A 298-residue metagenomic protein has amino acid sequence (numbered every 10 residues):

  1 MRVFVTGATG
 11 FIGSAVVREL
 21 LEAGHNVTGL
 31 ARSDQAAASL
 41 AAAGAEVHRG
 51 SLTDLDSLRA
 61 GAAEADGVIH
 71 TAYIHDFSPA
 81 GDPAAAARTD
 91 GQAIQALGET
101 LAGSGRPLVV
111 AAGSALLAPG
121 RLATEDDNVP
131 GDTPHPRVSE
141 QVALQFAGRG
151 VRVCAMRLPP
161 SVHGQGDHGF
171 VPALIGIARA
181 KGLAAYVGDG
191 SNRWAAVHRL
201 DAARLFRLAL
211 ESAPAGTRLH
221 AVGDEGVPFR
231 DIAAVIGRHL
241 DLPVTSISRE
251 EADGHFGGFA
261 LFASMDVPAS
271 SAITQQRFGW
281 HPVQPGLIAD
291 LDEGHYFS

Functional and structural regions predicted by a protein language model:
V3-A23: N-terminal Rossmann NAD(P)H-binding glycine-rich loop of SDR-like oxidoreductase domains
N26, I74, G81-T133: Conserved Rossmann-fold NAD(P)-dependent oxidoreductase catalytic core, especially the SDR/UDP-sugar
G29-Q92: NAD(P)H-binding glycine-rich loop region in Rossmannoid oxidoreductase-like domains and their noncatalytic homologs
R137, H163-A173, A180-K181, L208-L219 (+1 more regions): Glycine/proline-rich active-site loop of Rossmann-fold NAD(P)-dependent oxidoreductases
Q141-Q165: Conserved beta-loop-beta element that borders a ligand/cofactor-binding pocket
G176-V197: A conserved pocket-lining segment of Rossmann-fold NAD(P)-dependent short-chain dehydrogenase/reductase
A203-F259: Mid/C-terminal beta-alpha module of Rossmann-like enzyme folds, strongest in SDR-family dehydrogenases/epimerases
P285-S298: Amphipathic terminal alpha-helices
